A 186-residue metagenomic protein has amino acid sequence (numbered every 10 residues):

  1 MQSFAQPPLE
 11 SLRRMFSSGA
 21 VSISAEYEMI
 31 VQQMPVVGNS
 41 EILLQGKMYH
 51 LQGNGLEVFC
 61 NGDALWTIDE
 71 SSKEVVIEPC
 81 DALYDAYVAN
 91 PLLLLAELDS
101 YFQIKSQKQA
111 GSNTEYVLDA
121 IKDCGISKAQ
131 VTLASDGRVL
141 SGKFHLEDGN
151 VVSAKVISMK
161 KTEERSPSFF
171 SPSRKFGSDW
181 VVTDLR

Functional and structural regions predicted by a protein language model:
M1-P35, K47-M48, K73, P172-R186: N-terminal leader/targeting segments and the immediate start of mature chains
V21-Y27, G38-I42, K47-L51, S127 (+1 more regions): One face of beta-strands
E26-M29, H50-N54, E115-K122, S141-H145: Short beta-strand segments that buttress and anchor functional surface loops
Q33-P35, G55, S72, D123-I126 (+1 more regions): Glycine-centered tight beta-turn/hairpin loop motif at sheet-sheet or coil-to-beta transitions
E41-A89, V152-S153: An acidic-aromatic
L43-Q45, Q107, T132-D136: Short beta-strand micro-motifs enriched in acidic
C80-G111: Flexible, surface-exposed loop/linker segments and immediately adjacent secondary-structure boundaries
A110-G111, I121-S127, A134-R186: Non-transmembrane domains of secretory- and envelope-associated proteins
